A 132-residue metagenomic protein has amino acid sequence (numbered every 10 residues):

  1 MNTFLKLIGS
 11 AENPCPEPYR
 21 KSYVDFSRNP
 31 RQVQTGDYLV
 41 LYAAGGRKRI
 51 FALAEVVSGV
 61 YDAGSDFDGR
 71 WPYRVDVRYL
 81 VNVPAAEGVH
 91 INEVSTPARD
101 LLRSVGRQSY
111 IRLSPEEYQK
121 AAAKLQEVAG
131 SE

Functional and structural regions predicted by a protein language model:
M1-T3, K21-R28, G64-E132: Contiguous surface segments at macromolecular interaction interfaces
M1-T3, T35-Y38, R49-F51: Short, surface-exposed beta-edge/turn micro-motifs
K6-R20: Short, basic/aromatic beta-hairpin or loop at an interaction surface
A11-E12, V60, V83: Short loop/turn segments at secondary-structure transitions that flank enzyme active sites
P30-A43: Short coil-to-beta transition motif at edge beta-strands of beta-rich domains
R49-G59: Short beta-strand-centered aromatic/proline hotspots
